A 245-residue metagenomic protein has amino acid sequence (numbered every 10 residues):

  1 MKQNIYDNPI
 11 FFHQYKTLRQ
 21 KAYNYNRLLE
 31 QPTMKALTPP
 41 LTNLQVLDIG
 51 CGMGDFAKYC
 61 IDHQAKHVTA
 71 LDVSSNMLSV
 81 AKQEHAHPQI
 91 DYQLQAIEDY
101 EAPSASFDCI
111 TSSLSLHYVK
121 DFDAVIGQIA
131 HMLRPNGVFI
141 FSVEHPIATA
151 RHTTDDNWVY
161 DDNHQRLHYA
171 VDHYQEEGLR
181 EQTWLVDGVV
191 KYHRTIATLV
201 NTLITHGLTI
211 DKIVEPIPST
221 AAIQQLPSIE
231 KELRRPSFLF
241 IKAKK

Functional and structural regions predicted by a protein language model:
M1-L41, D55, Y59, V80: Conserved class I S-adenosyl-L-methionine
L47-I49, M53-Y100: Class I SAM-dependent methyltransferase SAM/SAH-binding core
E101-C109: A short acidic, Gly/Pro-enriched loop at the edge of an enzyme's catalytic core that lines a small-molecule cofactor
D108-F122: A short SAM/SAH-binding and catalytic strip from SAM-dependent methyltransferases
D123-V138: A short glycine-rich, Lys/Arg-flanked "PGG" loop and its adjoining helix->strand segment in the class I
F139-E177: Conserved class I S-adenosyl-L-methionine
L179, K191-V214: Short alpha-helix
H206-L208, L226-K245: Core SAM-dependent methyltransferase catalytic element
